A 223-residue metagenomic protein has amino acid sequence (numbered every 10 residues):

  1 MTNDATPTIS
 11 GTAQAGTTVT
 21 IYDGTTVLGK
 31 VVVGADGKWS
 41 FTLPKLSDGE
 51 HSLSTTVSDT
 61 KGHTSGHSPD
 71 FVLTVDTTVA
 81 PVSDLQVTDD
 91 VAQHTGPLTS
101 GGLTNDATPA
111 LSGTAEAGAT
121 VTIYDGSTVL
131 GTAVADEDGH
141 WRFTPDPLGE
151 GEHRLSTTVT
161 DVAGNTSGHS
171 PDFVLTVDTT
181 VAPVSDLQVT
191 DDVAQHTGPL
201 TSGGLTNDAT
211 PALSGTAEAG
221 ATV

Functional and structural regions predicted by a protein language model:
M1-V223: Ser/Thr-rich low-complexity repeats and stalk/linker segments
